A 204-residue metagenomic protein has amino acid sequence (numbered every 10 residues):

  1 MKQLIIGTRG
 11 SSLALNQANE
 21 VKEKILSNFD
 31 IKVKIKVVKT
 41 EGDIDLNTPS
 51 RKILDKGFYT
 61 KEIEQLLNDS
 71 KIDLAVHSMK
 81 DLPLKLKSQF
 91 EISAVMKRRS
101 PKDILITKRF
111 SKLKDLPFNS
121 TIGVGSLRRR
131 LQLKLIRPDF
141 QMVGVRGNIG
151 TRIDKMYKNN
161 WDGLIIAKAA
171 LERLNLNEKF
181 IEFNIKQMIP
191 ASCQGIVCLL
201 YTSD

Functional and structural regions predicted by a protein language model:
M1-D81, K87-E91: N-terminal hydrophobic or amphipathic helices and topogenic motifs
K34-V37, F140-N148: Short beta-strand-to-loop elements that line the ligand-binding cleft of bilobed periplasmic-binding protein-like
I63-E64, R152-I153, W161: Short, hydrophobic alpha-helical packing/hinge segments within bilobed ligand-binding/sensory domains
L67, M156, L199: Residue-level signal for inorganic ion chemistry
M79-K80, S88-F140: A conserved helix-loop-strand patch within extracytoplasmic ligand-binding domains of the periplasmic binding
K80-K87, Y157, D162-K179: A ligand-binding cleft/hinge motif common to bilobed small-molecule-binding domains
N175-V197: Anionic-ligand binding region
Y201-D204: Conserved small/polar residues in nucleotide/adenosyl-binding loops
